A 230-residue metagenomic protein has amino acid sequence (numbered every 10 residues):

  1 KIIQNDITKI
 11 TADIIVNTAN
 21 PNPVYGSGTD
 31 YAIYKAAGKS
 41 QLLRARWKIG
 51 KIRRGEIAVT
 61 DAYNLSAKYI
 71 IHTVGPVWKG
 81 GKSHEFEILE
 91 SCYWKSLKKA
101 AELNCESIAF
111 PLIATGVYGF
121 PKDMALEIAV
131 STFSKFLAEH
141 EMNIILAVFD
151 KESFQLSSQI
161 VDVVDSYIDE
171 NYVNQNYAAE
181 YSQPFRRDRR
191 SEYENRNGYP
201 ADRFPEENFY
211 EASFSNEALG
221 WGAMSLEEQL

Functional and structural regions predicted by a protein language model:
K1, W221-L230: Short, intrinsically disordered, charge-balanced linker/junction segments flanking boundaries in proteins
K1-E102: Glycine-/small-residue-enriched capping loops at alpha/beta junctions
V77-L219, L226: Phosphate/ribose-phosphate-bearing ligand recognition and processing surfaces, centered on ADP-ribose/NAD(+/P+) systems
